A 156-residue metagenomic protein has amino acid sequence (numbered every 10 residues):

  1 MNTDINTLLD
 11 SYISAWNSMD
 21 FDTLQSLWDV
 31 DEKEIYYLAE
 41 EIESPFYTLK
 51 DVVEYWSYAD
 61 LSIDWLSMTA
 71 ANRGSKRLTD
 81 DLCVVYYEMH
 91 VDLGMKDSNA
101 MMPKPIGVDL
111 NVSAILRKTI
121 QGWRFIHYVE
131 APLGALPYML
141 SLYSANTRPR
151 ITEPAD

Functional and structural regions predicted by a protein language model:
M1-D31, N146-D156: Short, low-complexity N-terminal intrinsically disordered segments enriched in polar/charged residues
N2-T3, F21-D81: A solvent-exposed, acidic/Ser-Thr-rich amphipathic alpha-helical stretch
N17, L78-D80, P105: Surface-exposed coil/turn segments at beta-strand junctions on protein surfaces, enriched
N17, V91-D97, L116-K118: Beta-strand elements of well-folded, non-transmembrane domains
S62-I63, V91-I106: Short, cysteine-centered beta-strand-loop-beta hairpins and adjacent loop/turn segments enriched in charged/polar
A70-K76, M89-V91, L110-R117, E130-A131: Hydrophobic/aromatic beta-strand elements that line small-molecule binding cavities or substrate pockets in beta-rich
D80-L93: A short hydrophobic beta-strand element
D97-A100, G107-L110, R117-I120, F125-D156: Low-complexity, intrinsically disordered terminal/linker segments enriched in charged and Gly/Pro repeats
